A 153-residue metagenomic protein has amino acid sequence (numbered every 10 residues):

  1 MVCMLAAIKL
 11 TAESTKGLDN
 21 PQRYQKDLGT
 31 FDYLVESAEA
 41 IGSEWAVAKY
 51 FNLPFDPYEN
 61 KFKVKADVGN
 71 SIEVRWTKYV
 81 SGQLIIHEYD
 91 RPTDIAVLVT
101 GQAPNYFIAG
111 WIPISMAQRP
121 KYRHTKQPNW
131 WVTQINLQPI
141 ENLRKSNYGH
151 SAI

Functional and structural regions predicted by a protein language model:
M1-V68, R75-I153: Nucleic-acid endonuclease domains
